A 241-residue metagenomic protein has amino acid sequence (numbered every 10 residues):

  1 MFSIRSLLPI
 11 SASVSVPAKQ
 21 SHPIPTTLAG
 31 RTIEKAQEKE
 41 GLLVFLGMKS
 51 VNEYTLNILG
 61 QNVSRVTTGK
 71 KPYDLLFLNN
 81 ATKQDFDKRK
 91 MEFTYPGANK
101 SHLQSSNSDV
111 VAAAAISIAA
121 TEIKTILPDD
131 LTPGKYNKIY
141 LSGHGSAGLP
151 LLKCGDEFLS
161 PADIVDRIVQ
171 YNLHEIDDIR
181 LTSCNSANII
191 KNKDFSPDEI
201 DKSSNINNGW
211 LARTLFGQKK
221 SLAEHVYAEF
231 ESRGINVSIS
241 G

Functional and structural regions predicted by a protein language model:
M1-A36, L181: Non-Sec secretion/translocation targeting segments of pathogen effectors
F2, L42-L46, G241: Short, hydrophobic/proline-enriched secondary-structure or compact coil segments at domain edges
T32-E53: Short hydrophobic beta-strand segments
E34-E38, N57-Q61, R65-T68: Sec-type signal peptide cleavage vicinity
G47-V51, V63-N192: Catalytic-core segments of thiol-dependent peptidases
V51-N57, Q61, T214-K219: Glycine- and acidic-residue-enriched helix-capping/strand-helix junction motifs
L56, G60, P161-V165, A223 (+1 more regions): Extracytoplasmic/secreted envelope proteins and their assembly/folding machinery, especially bacterial periplasmic
D178-G241: Active-site-proximal C-terminal subdomain of hydrolase catalytic domains
